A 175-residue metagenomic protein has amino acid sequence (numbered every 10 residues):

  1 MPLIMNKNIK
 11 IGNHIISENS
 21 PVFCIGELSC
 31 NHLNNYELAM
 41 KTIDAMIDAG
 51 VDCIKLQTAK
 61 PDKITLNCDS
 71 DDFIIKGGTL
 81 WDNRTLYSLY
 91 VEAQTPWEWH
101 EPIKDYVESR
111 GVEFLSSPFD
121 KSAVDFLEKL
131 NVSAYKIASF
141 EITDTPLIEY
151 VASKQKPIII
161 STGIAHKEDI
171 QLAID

Functional and structural regions predicted by a protein language model:
P2-G26: N-terminal amphipathic alpha-helix/helix-capping segment at the start of soluble metabolic enzymes
C24-G26, I54-L56, F114-S117, S133-I137 (+1 more regions): Hydrophobic faces of well-ordered beta-strands that scaffold small-molecule active sites in alpha/beta enzyme cores
E27, M46, L127, S161: Conserved, mostly hydrophobic/aromatic
N34, D52-Q94: Glycine-rich, proline-tolerant flexible connector loops at the mouths of alpha/beta enzymes
Y36, W97-H100, I137-Q155, I159 (+1 more regions): Active-site-adjacent beta->alpha loops and helix N-cap segments on the catalytic face of soluble alpha/beta enzymes
K41-K60, L130-N131: Catalytic domains of carbohydrate-active enzymes, especially glycoside hydrolases
G50, F126-Y135, A152-I158: Glycine-enriched alpha-helix->loop->beta-strand junction motifs that scaffold or abut catalytic
G77-T145: Active-site beta->alpha loop and helix N-cap motifs at the rims of alpha/beta catalytic domains
